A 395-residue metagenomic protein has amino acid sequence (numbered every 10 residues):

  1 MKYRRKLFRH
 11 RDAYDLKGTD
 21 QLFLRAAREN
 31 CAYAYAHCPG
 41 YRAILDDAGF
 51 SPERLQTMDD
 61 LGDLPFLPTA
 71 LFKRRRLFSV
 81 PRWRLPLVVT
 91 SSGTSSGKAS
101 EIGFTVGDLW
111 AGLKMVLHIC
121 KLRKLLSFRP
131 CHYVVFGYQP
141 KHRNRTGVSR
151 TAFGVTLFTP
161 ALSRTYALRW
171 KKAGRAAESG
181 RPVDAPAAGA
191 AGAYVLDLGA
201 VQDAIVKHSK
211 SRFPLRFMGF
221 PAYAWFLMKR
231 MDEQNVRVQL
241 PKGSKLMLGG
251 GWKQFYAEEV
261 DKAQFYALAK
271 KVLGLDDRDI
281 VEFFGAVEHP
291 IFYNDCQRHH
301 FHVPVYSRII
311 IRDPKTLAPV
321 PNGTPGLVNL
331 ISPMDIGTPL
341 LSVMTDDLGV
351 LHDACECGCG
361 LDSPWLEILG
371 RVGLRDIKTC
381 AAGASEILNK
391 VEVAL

Functional and structural regions predicted by a protein language model:
M1-K17, Q21-Y33, R145-L395: Active-site glycine/GP-rich loop and adjacent strand/helix microenvironment that borders small-molecule binding pockets
Q21, A32, A36, G40-T90 (+3 more regions): Active-site diphosphate/adenylate-binding microenvironment
L64, G93, E356: Short, exposed beta-strand/loop patches in secreted or surface proteins that constitute
L87, R129-V134, F213-L215: Generic beta-strand structural signal
T90-G93, F136-Q139, A222, L246-G251: Short loop/turn segments at strand-loop or loop-helix junctions that form parts of catalytic or ligand-binding pockets
S92-T151, P160, R164-A167: Conserved adenylate-forming
